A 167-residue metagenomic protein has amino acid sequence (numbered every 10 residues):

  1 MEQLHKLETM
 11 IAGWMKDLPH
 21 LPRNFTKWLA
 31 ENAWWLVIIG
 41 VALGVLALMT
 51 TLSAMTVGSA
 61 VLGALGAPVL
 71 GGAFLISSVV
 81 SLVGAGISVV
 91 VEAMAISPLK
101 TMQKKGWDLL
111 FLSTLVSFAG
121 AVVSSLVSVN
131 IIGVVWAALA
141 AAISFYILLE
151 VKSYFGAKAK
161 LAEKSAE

Functional and structural regions predicted by a protein language model:
M1-E167: Topology signature of small-to-medium multi-pass alpha-helical membrane proteins
